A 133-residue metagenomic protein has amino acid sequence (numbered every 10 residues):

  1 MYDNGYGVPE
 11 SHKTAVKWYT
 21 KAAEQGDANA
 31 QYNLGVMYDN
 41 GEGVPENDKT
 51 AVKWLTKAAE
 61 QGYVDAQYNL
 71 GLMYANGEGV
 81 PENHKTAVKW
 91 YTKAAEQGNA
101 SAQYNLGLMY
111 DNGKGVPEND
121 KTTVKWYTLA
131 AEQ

Functional and structural regions predicted by a protein language model:
M1-N4, N33-N40, N69-N76, N105-N112: Hydrophobic face of amphipathic alpha-helices that form TPR/SEL1-like repeat modules and related alpha-solenoid
N4-Y6, E24-D27, N40-E42, N47 (+6 more regions): Short helix-capping/linker turns of helical repeat alpha-solenoids
K21-A22, K57-A58, K93-A94, L129-A130: Canonical positions in the second alpha-helix
K121-E132: TPR/TPR-like (Sel1-like) alpha-helical repeat modules
